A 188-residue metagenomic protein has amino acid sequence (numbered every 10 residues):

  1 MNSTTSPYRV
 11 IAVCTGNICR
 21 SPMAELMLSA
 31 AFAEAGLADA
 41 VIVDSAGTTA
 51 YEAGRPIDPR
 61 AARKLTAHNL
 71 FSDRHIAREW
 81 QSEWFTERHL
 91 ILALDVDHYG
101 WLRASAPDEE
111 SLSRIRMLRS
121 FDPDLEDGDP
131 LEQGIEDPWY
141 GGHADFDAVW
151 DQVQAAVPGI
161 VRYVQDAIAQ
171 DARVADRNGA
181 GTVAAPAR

Functional and structural regions predicted by a protein language model:
N2-E87, Q165-A172, N178-A184, R188: Conserved active-site segments centered on acidic
S21, D95-V96: Helix N-cap/beta->alpha junction signal
L90, V96-R188: Phosphate-binding/catalytic loops
